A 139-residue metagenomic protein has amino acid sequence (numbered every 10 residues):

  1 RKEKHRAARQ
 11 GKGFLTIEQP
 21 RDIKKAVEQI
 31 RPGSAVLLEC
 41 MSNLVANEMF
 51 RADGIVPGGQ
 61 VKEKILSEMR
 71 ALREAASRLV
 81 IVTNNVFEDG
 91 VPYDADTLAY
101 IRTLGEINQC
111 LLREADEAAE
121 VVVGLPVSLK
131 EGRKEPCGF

Functional and structural regions predicted by a protein language model:
R1-R31: Conserved P-loop
E3-R6, V36-A52, F87: Short, basic/glycine-rich phosphate-binding loops at helix/coil junctions that contact nucleotide phosphates
A8-G13, L37-E39, G58-Q60, R102-G105: Short, surface-exposed linear patches
K12-F14, S34, S77, D116: A structural micro-motif
T16-E18, L37-C40, I81-V82: Short, conserved beta-strand edge motifs with alternating hydrophobic and charged residues
Q19-R21, A35, D53, P57-G58: Hydrophobic, well-structured mid-protein blocks that either form specific transmembrane helices
P20-S34, K64-A76: Short amphipathic alpha-helices and their capping/turn segments at secondary-structure boundaries
A46-F139: Replace "adjacent to P-loop NTPase cores in ATP/GTP-dependent enzymes" with "adjacent to NTP-binding cores
